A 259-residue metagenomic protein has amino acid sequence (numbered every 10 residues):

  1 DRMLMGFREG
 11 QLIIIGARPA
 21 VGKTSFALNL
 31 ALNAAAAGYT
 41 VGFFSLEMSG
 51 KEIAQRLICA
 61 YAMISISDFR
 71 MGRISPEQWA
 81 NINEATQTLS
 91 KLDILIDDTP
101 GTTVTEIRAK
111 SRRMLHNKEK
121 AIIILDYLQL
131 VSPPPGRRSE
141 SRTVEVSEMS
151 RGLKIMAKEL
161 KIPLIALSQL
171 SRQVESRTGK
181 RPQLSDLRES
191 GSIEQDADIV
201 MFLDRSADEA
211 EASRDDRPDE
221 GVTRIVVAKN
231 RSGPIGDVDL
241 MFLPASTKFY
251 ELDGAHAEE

Functional and structural regions predicted by a protein language model:
D1-Q11: Pre-Walker A segment
D1-R2, N29, N33-E119, P133 (+1 more regions): Cytosolic-facing regulatory segments adjacent to core modules
L12-I13, V41: Conserved beta-strand position immediately N-terminal to the Walker
G16-A17: The Walker A (P-loop) glycine that initiates the GxxxxGKT/S ATP-binding motif of P-loop NTPases
A20: Walker A (P-loop) phosphate-binding loop of P-loop NTPases
K23: Conserved lysine of the Walker
G42, K120-A166: Helical hairpin unit composed of two closely spaced alpha helices linked by a short loop
V104-I123, R137, R151-L160, R172-E259: C-terminal regions of RecA-like/P-loop NTPase motor modules
